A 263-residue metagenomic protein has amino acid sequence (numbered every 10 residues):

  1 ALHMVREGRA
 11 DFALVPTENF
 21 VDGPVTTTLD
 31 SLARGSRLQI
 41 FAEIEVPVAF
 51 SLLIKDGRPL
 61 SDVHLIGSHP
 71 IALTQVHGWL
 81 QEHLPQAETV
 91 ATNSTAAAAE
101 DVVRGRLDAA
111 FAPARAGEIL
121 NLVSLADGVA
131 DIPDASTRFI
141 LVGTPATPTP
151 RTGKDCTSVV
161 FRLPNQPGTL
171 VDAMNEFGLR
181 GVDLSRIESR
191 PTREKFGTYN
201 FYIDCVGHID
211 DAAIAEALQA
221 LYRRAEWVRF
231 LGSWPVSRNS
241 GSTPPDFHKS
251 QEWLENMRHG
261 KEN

Functional and structural regions predicted by a protein language model:
A1-N263: Domain-level signature for soluble enzymes in the chorismate/prephenate branch of the shikimate pathway
